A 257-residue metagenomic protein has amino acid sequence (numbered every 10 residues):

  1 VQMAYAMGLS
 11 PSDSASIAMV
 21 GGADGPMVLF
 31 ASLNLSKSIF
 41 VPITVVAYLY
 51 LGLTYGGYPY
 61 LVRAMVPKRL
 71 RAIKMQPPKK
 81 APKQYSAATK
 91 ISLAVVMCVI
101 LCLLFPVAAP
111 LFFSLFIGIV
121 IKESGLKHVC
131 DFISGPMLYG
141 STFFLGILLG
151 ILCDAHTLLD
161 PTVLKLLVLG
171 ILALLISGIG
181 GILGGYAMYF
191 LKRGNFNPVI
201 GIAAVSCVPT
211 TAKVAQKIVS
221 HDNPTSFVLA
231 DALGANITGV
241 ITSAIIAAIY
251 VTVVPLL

Functional and structural regions predicted by a protein language model:
V1, Y50, A155-I182, A232-N236: Entry/N-cap segments of selected transmembrane alpha helices and their immediately preceding amphipathic helices
Q2-P11, P42-M75, L183-R193, T238-L257: Juxtamembrane and boundary regions of transmembrane helices in multi-pass small-molecule transporters and channels
S10-S38, K79-T89, L191-I241: Alpha-helical membrane segments and immediately flanking helix-loop junctions that form or couple to the substrate/ion
S12-M19, P106-F116, L164-A173, A204: Structural signature of hydrophobic alpha-helical transmembrane segments
S38-G56, L169-S177, I200-A203: Alpha-helical transmembrane segments
V45-L126: Membrane-embedded hairpin module used as a gating/binding unit in multi-pass transport and secretion proteins
G118-I121, L138-D160: Hydrophobic transmembrane alpha-helices of secondary-active transporters and Na+-translocating membrane complexes
L126-M137, D154-V168, Y186-N195, H221-T225 (+1 more regions): Interfacial helix-loop-helix linkers and transmembrane-helix boundary segments in multi-pass membrane proteins
